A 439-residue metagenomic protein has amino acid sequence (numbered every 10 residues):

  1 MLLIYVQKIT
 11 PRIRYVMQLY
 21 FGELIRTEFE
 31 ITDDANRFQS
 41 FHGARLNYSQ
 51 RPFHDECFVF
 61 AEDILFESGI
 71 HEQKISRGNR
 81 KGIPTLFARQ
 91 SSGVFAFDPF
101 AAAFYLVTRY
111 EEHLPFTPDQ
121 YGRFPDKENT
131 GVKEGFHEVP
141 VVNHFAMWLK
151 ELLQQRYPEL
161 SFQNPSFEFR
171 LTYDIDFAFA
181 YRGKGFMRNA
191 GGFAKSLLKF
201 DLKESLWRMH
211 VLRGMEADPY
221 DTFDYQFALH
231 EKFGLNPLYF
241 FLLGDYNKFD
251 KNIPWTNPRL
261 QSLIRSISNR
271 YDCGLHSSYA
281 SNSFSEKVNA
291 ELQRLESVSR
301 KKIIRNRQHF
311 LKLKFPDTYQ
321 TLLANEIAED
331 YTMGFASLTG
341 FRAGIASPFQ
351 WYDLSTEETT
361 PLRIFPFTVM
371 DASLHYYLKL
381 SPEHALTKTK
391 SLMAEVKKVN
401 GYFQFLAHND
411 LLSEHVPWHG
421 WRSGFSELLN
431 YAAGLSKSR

Functional and structural regions predicted by a protein language model:
M1-T256, S347, L354-R439: Terminal accessory/targeting
I13, Y279-E358, H415-W418: Catalytic domains of cell-wall/extracellular-matrix polysaccharide-remodeling enzymes, centered on de-N-acetylation
T172, G274, R307: Generic enzyme active-site microenvironment
D174, H276, L322: Conserved hydrophobic/aromatic pocket- or pore-lining residues that grip, position, or stack substrates in active sites
D221, Y225-A228, P258-S266, A290-S297 (+4 more regions): Alpha-helical scaffolding segments of alpha/beta enzyme cores, especially the outer helices of TIM-barrel or partial
F227, F233-I303: Acidic, glycine-rich loop-and-beta core segments that form the ion-binding/anion-interacting portion of active sites
D272-G274, L338-R342, G401: Glycine-centered flexibility motif
H276, T332-G334, L406-H408: Short acidic/histidine-rich active-site segments
